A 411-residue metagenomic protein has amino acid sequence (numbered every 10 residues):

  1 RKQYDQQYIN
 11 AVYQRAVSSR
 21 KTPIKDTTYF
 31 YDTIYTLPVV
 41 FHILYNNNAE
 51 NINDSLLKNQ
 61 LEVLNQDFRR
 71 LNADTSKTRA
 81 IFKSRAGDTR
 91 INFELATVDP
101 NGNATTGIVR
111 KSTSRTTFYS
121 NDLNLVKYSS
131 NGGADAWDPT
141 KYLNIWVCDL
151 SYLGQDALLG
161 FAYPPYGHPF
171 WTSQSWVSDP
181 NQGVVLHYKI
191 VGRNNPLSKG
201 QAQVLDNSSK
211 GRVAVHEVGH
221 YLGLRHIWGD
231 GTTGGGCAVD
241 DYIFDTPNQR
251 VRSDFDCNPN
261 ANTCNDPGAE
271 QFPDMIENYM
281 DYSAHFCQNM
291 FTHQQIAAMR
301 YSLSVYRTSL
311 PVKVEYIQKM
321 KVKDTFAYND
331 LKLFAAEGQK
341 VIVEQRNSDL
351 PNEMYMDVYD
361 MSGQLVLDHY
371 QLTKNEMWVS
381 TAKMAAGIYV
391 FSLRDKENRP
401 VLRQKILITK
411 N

Functional and structural regions predicted by a protein language model:
R1-P139, C148-D149: Propeptide-to-catalytic entry region of secreted or membrane-anchored zinc metalloproteases
N121-H226: Active-site-proximal segment of zinc-dependent metalloprotease catalytic domains
G192, K199-N289: The catalytic-center signature of Zn2+-dependent metalloproteases
Q288-F326: A recurrent domain-boundary module in secreted/ectodomain proteins
V312-I342, R346-D349, T409-K410: Residue-level detector of functionally pivotal "anchor" positions at catalytic/ligand-binding pockets or at interdomain
V343-Q345, D368-Y370, A386-N411: C-terminal tail/sorting-segment detector
V358-V366, Y389: Short, glycine-anchored, charge-dense loop/turn motifs used at functional sites
N375-V379: Short strand-edge motifs at loop-to-beta-strand transitions and within beta-strands of extracellular beta-rich domains
